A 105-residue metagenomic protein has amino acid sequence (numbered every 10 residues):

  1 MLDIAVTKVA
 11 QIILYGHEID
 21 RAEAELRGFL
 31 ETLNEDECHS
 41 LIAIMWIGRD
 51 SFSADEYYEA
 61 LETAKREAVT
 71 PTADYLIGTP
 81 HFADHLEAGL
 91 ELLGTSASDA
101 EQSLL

Functional and structural regions predicted by a protein language model:
L2-A24: Short terminal alpha-helical segments
K8, N34-L41, E56, H85: Residue-level detector of well-ordered alpha-helical segments, enriched for hydrophobic/aromatic packing positions
R21-E31, P71-I77: Noncatalytic partner-interaction/assembly domains of nucleic-acid and motor enzyme complexes, especially the accessory
A22-E23, T32, D36-E37, F52-S53: Long, charge-enriched amphipathic alpha-helical scaffolds and associated charged IDRs in eukaryotic peripheral-membrane
G28-C38, P80-H81: Structural motif
H39-R49: Short, hydrophobic/amphipathic alpha-helical patches that form generic packing surfaces within helical domains
F52-T63: Short, surface-exposed beta-strand/strand-loop-strand elements in extracellular ectodomains
E67-L105: Helix-rich interaction surfaces within compact, conserved domain-sized segments that mediate assembly or partner
